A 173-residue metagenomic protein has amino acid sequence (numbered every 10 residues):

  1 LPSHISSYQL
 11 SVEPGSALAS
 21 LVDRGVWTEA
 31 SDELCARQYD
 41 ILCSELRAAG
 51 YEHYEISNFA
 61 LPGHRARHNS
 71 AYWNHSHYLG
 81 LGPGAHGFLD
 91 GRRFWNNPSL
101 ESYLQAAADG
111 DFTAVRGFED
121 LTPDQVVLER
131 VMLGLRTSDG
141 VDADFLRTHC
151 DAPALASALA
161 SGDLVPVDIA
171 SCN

Functional and structural regions predicted by a protein language model:
L1-C150: C-terminal scaffold of the Radical SAM
A49, S161-G162, V167: Alpha-helix C-caps/helix-loop-beta hinges
R147-D163: Short amphipathic alpha-helical interaction segments
D168-N173: Accessory beta->alpha helical hairpin/"wing" motif in late/C-terminal subdomains of nucleic-acid enzymes
